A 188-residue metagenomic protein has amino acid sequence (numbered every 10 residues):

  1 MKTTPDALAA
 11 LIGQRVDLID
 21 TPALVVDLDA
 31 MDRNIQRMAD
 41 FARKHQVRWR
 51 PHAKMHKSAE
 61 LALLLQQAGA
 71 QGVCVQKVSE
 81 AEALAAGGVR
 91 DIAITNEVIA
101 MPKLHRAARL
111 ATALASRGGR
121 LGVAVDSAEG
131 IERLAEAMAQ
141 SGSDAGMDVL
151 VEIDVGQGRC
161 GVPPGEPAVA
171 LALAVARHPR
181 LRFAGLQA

Functional and structural regions predicted by a protein language model:
M1-P5: N-terminal hydrophobic targeting/anchoring segments and the immediately downstream early-domain regions of hydrolases
D6-L8, Q187-A188: Mobile beta-alpha loop/short-helix "lid" or hinge segments that flank ligand
A7-L11, A30-L61, C74-Q76: N-terminal glycine-rich anion-binding loops that anchor highly charged ligand groups
A7-V26: Generic N-terminal amphipathic, Lys/Arg-enriched alpha-helix
I19-T21, Q46, G118-R120: Short, solvent-exposed beta-strand edge segments and adjacent coil->beta transition regions
V26-D29, G122: Short, surface-exposed alpha-helical recognition segments that flank or form part of ligand/macromolecule-binding
H52-A188: Active-site-proximal beta-alpha core segment in soluble small-molecule metabolic enzymes
